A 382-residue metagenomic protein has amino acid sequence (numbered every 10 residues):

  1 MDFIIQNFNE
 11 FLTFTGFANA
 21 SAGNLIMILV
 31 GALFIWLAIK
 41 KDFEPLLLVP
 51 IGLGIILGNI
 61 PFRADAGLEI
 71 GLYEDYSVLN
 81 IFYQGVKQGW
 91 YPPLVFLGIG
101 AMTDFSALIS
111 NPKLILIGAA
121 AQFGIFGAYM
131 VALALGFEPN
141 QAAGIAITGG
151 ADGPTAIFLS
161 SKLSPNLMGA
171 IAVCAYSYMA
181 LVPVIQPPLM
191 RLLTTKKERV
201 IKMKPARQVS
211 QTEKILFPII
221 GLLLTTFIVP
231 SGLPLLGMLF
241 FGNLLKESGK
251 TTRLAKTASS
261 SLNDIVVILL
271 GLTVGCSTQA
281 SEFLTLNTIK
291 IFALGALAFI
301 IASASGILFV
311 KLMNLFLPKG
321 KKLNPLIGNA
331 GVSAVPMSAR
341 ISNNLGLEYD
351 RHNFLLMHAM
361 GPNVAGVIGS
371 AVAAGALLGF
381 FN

Functional and structural regions predicted by a protein language model:
M1-E74: N-terminal alpha-helical transmembrane segments of multi-pass membrane transport and channel/translocase proteins
G16-M27, N80-V95, Q141-G149, Y176 (+4 more regions): Structural signature of hydrophobic alpha-helical transmembrane segments
I39-L48, I81-F82, M102-I117, T251-S259 (+3 more regions): Interfacial helix-loop-helix linkers and transmembrane-helix boundary segments in multi-pass membrane proteins
Q88-G89, F96-M102, I117-G127, V131 (+3 more regions): Alpha-helical membrane segments and immediately flanking helix-loop junctions that form or couple to the substrate/ion
A107-Y129, S281-I307, A359-N363: Entry/N-cap segments of selected transmembrane alpha helices and their immediately preceding amphipathic helices
N166-V184, F292-A302, L326-I327: Alpha-helical transmembrane segments
S177-K250: Membrane-embedded hairpin module used as a gating/binding unit in multi-pass transport and secretion proteins
T225-V310: Transmembrane helical segments that form the transport core of multi-pass membrane transport proteins
